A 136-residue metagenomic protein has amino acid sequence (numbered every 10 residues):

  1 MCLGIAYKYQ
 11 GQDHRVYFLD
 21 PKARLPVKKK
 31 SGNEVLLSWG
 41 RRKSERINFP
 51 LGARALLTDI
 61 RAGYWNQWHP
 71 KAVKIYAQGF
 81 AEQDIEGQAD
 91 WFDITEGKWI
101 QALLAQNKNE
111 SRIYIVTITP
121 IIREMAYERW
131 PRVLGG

Functional and structural regions predicted by a protein language model:
M1-G136: Short linear sequence motif anchored by a di-proline
